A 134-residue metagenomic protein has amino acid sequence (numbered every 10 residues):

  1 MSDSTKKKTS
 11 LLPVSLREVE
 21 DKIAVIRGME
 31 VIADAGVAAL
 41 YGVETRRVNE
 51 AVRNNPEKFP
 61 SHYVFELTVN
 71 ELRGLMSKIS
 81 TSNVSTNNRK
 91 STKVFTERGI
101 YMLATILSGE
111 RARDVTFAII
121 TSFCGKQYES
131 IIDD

Functional and structural regions predicted by a protein language model:
M1-D134: Basic, low-complexity intrinsically disordered segments
